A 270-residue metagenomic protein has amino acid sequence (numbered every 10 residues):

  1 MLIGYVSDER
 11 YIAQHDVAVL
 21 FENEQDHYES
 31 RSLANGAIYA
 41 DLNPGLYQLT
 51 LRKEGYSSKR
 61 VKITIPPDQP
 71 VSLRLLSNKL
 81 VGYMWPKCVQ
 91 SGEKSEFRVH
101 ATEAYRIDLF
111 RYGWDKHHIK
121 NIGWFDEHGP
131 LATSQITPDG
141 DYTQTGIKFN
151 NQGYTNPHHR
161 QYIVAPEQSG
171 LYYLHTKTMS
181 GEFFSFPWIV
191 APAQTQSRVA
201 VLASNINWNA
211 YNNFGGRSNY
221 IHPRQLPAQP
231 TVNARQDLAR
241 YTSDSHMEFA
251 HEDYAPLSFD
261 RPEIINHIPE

Functional and structural regions predicted by a protein language model:
I3-D16: Structural motif
H15-A18, N23-D41: Short, acidic Ser/Thr/Gly-rich low-complexity loop/linker segments typical of extracellular and cell-surface proteins
V17-F21, L49, I107: Hydrophobic beta-strand segments
N43-L46, Q168-G170: A glycine-anchored, Pro-Gly-centered beta-turn/N-cap motif
Q48-K62: A short, solvent-exposed loop/turn motif at the edges and junctions of modular extracellular/periplasmic domains
T64-K79: Extracellular beta-sheet/turn segments enriched in Thr/Pro/Gly and aliphatic residues
V81-E96, H100-A101, W114, I122-W124 (+2 more regions): Ligand-binding face of N-terminal immunoglobulin V-set domains in extracellular IgSF glycoproteins
H100, A104-K116, K120-A132, E182-E270: Aromatic-Pro/Gly-enriched surface loop or interdomain linker that acts as a lid/target-recognition segment
